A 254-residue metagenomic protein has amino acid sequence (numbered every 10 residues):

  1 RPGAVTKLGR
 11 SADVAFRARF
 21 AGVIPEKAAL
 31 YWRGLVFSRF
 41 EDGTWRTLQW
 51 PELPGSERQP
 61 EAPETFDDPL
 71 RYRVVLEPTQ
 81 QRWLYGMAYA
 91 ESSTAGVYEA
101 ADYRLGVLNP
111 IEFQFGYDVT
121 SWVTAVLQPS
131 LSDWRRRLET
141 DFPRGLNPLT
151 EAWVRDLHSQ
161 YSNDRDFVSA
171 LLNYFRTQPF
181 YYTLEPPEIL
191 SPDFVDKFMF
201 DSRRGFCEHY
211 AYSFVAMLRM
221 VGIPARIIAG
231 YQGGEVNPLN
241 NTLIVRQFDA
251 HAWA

Functional and structural regions predicted by a protein language model:
R1-W253: Helix-boundary/low-complexity linker signature
